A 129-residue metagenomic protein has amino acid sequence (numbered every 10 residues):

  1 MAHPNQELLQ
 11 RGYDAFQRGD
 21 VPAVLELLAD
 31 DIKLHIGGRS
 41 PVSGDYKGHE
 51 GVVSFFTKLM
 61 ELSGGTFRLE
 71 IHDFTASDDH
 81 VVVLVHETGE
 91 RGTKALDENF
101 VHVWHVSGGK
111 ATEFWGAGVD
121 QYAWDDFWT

Functional and structural regions predicted by a protein language model:
M1-D30, W128-T129: Short, low-complexity N-terminal intrinsically disordered segments enriched in polar/charged residues
A29-D78: A solvent-exposed, acidic/Ser-Thr-rich amphipathic alpha-helical stretch
D45, T93-L96, Y122-T129: A short, polar/proline- and glycine-enriched secondary-structure boundary/capping micro-motif
K58, V83-E90: Short beta-strand segments that buttress and anchor functional surface loops
L69-F74, H86-T88, N99-H105: Hydrophobic/aromatic beta-strand elements that line small-molecule binding cavities or substrate pockets in beta-rich
V101-D125: Short beta-strand edge/turn micro-motifs at domain boundaries
